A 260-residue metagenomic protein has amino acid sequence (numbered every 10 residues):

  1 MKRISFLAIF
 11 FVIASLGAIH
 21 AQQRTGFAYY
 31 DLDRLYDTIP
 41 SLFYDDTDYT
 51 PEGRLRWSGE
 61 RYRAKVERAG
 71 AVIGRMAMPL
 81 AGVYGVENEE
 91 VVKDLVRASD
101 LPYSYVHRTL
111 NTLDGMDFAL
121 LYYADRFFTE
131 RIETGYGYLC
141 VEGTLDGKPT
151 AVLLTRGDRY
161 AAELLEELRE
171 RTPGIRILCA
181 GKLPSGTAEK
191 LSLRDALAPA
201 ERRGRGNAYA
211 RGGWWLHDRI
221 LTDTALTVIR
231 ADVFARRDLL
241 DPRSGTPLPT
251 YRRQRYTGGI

Functional and structural regions predicted by a protein language model:
I4-S15: Sec-dependent N-terminal signal peptides
H20-A98, T109-L110, R253-T257: N-terminal, active-site-proximal structural segment of metallo-dependent hydrolase catalytic domains
Q23-G26, G115-D117, G137, W215-H217: Residues that flank catalytic or metal-binding motifs in active/ligand-binding sites
Y30-L32, A69-V92, L121, L154-T155 (+3 more regions): Active-site beta-strand/loop signature of hydrolases that rely on acidic residues for catalysis
L35, I39, E52-R63, G137-I175 (+2 more regions): Acidic/His-rich catalytic or pseudo-catalytic neighborhoods that scaffold and/or coordinate enzyme active centers
I39-S41, T129-T134, R230-A231: Short, charged, solvent-exposed linker or helix-capping segments at domain edges/interfaces that act as flexible hinges
G82, V86-G157: Structured beta-strand-rich core segments of catalytic domains in phosphoester-bond hydrolases
R169-R176, L183-I260: Metal-dependent phosphoester-hydrolase catalytic domains
